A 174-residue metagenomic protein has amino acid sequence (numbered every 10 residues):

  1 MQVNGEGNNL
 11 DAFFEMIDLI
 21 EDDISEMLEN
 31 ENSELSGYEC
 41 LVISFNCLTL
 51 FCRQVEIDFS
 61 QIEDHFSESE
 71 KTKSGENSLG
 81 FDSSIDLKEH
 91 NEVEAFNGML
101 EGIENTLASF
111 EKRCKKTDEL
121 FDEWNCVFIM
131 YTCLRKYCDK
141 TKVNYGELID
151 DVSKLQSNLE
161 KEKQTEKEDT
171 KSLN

Functional and structural regions predicted by a protein language model:
M1-V3, K73-E76, L173-N174: N-terminal targeting leader peptides, primarily classical Sec-type signal peptides for secretion
V3, F14, S36, Q61 (+7 more regions): Long, intrinsically disordered low-complexity tandem-repeat regions enriched in serine/threonine/proline and other
N4, N8, F14, N30-N32 (+8 more regions): Asparagine/serine/threonine-enriched low-complexity, disordered tracts, especially those forming N-linked glycosylation
N9-D22, E92-L107, E123: Short amphipathic alpha-helical heptad-repeat segments
S25-Y38, E56, K112-D122, K142-G146: Charged, low-complexity interaction regions
G37-I43, F121-Y131, I149-D150: Short, charged, amphipathic alpha-helical segments
F45-D86, L134-K163: Repeat-associated, polar segments at repeat-unit boundaries in modular proteins
